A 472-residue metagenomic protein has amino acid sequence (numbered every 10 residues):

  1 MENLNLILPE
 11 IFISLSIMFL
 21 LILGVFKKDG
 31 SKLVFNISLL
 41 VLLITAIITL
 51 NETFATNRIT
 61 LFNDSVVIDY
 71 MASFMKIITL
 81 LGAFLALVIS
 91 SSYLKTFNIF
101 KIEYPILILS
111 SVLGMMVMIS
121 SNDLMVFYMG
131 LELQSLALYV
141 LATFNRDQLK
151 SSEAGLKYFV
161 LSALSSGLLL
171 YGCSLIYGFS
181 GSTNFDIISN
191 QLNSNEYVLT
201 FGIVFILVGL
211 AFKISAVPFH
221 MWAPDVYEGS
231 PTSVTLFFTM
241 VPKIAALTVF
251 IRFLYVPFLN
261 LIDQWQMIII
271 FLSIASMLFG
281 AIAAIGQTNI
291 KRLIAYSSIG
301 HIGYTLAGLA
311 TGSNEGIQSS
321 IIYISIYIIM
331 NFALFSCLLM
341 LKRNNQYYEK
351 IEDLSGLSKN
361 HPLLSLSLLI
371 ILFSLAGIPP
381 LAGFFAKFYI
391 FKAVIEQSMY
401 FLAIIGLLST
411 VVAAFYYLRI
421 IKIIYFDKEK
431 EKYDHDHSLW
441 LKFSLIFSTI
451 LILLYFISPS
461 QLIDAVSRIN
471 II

Functional and structural regions predicted by a protein language model:
M1-I472: Alpha-helical transmembrane segments of multi-pass membrane proteins predominantly involved in bioenergetics
